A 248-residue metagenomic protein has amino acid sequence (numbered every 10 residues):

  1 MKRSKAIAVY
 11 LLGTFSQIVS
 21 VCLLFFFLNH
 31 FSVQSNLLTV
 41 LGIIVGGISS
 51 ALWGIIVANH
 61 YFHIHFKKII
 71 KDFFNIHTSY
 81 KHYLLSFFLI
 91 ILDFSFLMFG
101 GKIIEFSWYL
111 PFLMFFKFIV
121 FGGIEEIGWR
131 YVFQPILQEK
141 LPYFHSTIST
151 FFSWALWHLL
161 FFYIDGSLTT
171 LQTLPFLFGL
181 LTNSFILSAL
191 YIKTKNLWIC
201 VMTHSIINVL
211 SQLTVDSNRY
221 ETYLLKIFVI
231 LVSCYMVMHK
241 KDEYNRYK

Functional and structural regions predicted by a protein language model:
K2-S16, L37-G47, Y61-F94, Q138-S146: Interfacial transmembrane-helix boundary/kink motif in multi-pass membrane proteins
A8-Y61, W108, F112-L113, T222-I230: Alpha-helical transmembrane segments in multi-pass membrane proteins
F15-L23, I90-M98, I119-F121, F152-F161 (+1 more regions): Aromatic-anchored segments of alpha-helical transmembrane domains
C22, Q172-V229: Functionally important transmembrane alpha-helices
H60-H65, V237-K248: Membrane-interface capping segments at transmembrane-helix boundaries
I103-F115, D165-F178: Juxtamembrane helix-entry segments on the extracytoplasmic side of multipass membrane proteins
I124-F151, I192-N196: Membrane-interface helix/loop boundary segments of multi-pass membrane proteins
G128-L137, D165, M202, S211: Active-site-flanking alpha-helical
